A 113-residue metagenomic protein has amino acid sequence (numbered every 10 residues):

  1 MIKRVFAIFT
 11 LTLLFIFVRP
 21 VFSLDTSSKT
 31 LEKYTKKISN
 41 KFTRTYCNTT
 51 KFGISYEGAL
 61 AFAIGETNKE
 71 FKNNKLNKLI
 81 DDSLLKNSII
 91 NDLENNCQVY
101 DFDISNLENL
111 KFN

Functional and structural regions predicted by a protein language model:
M1-L24: Classical Sec-dependent N-terminal signal peptides that target proteins to the secretory pathway
V5, T12, K36, N87-S88: Alpha-helical interaction segments
T10-L13, S23, T30, A59 (+2 more regions): Acidic/proline-rich low-complexity IDRs
F17, N40-K41, I90-N91: Processing junctions and N-termini across compartments
L24-K75: Short N-proximal segments of mature Sec-exported proteins
E57-N113: Compact alpha-helical subdomains of small soluble proteins
